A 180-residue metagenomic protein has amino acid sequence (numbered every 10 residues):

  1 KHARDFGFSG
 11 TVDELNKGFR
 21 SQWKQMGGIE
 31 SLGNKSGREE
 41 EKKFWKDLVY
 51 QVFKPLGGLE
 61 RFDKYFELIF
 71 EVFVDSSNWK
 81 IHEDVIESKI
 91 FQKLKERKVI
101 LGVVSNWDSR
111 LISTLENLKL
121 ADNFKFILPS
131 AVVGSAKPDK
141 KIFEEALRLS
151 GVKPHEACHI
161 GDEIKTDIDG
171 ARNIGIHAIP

Functional and structural regions predicted by a protein language model:
K1-E83, E87, E96-R97: N-terminal helical cap/lid subdomain that shapes the substrate entry/recognition surface in HAD-like hydrolases
F8, V99, V152, I176: Short glycine/serine/threonine/alanine-rich loop segments
T11-D13, D122-F126, P154-A157: Short acidic capping loops at alpha-helix termini that bridge into adjacent secondary structure
L15, V103-N106, A171: Generic structural signal for small/hydrophobic residues in well-ordered secondary structure, especially within
K64-L118, F124, S130: Substrate-recognition element of Asp-dependent hydrolases with the DxDx(T/V) motif
N106, V132-V133, G161-D162: Conserved donor-binding loops in enzymes that form glycosidic bonds
A136-K165: Conserved Lys-Pro-Asp/Glu-containing loop-to-beta segment of HAD-superfamily phosphomonoesterases, centered on
E156-P180: Acidic, Mg2+-coordinating phosphoryl-transfer loop and its flanking beta/alpha structural elements, shared across
